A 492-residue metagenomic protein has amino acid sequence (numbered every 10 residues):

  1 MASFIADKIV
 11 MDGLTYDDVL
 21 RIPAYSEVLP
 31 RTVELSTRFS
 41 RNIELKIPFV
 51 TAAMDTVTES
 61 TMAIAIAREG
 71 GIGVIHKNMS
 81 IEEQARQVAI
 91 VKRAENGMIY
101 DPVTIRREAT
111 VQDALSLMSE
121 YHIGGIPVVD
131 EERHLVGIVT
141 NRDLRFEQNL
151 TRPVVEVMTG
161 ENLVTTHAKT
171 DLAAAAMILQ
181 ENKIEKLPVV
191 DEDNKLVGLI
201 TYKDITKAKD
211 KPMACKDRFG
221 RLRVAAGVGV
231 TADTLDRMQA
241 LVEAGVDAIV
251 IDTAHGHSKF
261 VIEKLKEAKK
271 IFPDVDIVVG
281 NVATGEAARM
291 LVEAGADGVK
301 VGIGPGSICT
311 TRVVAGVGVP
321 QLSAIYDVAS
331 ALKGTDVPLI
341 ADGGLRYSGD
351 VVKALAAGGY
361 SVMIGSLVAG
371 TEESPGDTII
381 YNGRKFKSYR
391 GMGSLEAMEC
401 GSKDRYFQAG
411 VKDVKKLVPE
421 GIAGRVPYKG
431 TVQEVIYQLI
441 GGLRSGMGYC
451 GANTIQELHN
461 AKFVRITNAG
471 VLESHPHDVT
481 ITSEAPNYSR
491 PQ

Functional and structural regions predicted by a protein language model:
M1-Y25, I105-R106, H167, G227 (+3 more regions): Alpha/beta catalytic cores of nucleotide-metabolism and tRNA/nucleoside-modifying enzymes
L29-L45, A52-M54, E83-Y121, V128-D130 (+6 more regions): Bateman/CBS regulatory modules and CBS-like beta-alpha motifs in cytosolic regions of diverse proteins
R31, S80-A89, E147-T151, K195-C215 (+5 more regions): Active-site-adjacent beta->alpha loops and helix N-cap segments on the catalytic face of soluble alpha/beta enzymes
E44-T51, G97-P102, D217-G227, A268-A283 (+2 more regions): Short beta-strand/loop segments at the ligand-binding rim of alpha/beta enzyme cores
T61-I64, D236-A244, I277, A283-V301 (+2 more regions): Catalytic cores of alpha/beta
R68-E83, V246-S258, D297-A315, L345-I379: Glycine-rich phosphate-binding active-site loops on the catalytic face of alpha/beta enzymes
V74-N78, T104-I105, G125-P127, T165-T166 (+6 more regions): Catalytic beta/alpha-barrel core
K77-K92, V128, E132-Q148, L179 (+3 more regions): Terminal amphipathic helices with adjacent charged low-complexity linkers/tails
